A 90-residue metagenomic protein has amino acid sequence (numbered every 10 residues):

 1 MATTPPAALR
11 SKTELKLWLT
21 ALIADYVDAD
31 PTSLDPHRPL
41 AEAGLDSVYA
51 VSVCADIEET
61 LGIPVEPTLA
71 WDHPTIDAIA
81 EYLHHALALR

Functional and structural regions predicted by a protein language model:
M1-R90: Flexible, low-complexity inter-domain linkers and amphipathic docking helices that mediate domain-domain
